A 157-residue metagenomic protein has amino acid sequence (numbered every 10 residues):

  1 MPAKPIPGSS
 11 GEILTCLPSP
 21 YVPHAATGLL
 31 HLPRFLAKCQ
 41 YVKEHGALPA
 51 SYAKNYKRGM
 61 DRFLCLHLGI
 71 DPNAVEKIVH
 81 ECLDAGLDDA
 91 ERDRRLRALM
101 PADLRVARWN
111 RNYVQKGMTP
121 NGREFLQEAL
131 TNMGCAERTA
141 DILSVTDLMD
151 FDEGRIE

Functional and structural regions predicted by a protein language model:
M1-K4, G69: A broad, low-amplitude sensor of folded, mature protein cores
A3-N55, D61, R105-E157: Polar/charged low-complexity regulatory segments
R34, E44, N73, K77-H80 (+2 more regions): Polar/charged alpha-helical tracts
L48-D93: Amphipathic alpha-helical packing elements
L68-P72, L104, G134: Short alpha-helix boundary/capping elements
D84-L104, W109-Y113: Charged interaction scaffolds used for protein-protein
